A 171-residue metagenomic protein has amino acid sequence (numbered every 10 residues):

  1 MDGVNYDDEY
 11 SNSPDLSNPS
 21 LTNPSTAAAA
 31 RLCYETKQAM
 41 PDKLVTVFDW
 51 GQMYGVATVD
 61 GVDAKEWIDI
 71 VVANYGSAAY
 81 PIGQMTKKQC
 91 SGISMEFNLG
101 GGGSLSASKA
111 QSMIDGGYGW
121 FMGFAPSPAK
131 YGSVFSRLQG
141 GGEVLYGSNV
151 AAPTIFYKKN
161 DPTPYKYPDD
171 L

Functional and structural regions predicted by a protein language model:
M1-L171: Secreted glycan hydrolases and related glycan-binding modules that recognize and/or cleave
